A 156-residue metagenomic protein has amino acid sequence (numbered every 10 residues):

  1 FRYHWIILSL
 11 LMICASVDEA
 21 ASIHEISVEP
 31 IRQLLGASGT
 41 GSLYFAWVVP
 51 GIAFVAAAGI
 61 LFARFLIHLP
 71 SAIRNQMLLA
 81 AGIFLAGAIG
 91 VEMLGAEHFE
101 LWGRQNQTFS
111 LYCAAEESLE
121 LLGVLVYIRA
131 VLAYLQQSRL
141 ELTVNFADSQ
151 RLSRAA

Functional and structural regions predicted by a protein language model:
F1-D18, S22-A156: Polytopic alpha-helical membrane-helix bundles and their juxtamembrane interface segments in multi-pass membrane
